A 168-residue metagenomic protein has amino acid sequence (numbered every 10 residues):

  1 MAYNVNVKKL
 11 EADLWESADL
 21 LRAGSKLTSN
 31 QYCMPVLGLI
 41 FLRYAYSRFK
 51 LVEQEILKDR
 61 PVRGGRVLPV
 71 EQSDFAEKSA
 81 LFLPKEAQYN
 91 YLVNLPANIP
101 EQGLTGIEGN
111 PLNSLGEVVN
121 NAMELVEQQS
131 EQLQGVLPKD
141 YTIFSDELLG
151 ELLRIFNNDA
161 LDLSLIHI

Functional and structural regions predicted by a protein language model:
M1-I166: Non-catalytic, mostly N-terminal accessory regions of nucleic-acid modification and defense proteins
